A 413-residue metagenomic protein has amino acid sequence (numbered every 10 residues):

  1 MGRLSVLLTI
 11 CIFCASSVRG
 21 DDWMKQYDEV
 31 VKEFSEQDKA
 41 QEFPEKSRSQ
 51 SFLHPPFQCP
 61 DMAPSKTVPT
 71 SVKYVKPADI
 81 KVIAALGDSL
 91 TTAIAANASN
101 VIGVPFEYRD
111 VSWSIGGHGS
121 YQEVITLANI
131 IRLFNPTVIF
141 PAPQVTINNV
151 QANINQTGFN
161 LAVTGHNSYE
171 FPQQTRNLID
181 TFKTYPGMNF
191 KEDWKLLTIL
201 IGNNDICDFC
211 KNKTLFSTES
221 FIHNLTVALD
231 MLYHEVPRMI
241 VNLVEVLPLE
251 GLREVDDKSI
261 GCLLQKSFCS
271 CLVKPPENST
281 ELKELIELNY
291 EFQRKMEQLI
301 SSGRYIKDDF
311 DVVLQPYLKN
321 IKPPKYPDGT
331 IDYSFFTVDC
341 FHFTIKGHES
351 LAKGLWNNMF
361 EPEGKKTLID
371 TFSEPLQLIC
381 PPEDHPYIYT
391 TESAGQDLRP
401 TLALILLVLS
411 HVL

Functional and structural regions predicted by a protein language model:
G2-K81, D193, G261-C262, S267-L413: Conserved catalytic region of serine esterases and O-acyltransferases that act on ester linkages in lipids
V82-L86, L197: Conserved beta-strand elements of the Class I
S89-A93, V145-N148, V163-S168, G202-D208 (+4 more regions): Solvent-exposed loop/turn segments at secondary-structure junctions within structured extracellular/periplasmic domains
N97-G119, D208-T214, D257-L282, Y333: A solvent-exposed, charged loop/short amphipathic helix patch at secondary-structure junctions
N100-T226, D230, P248: Conserved SGNH/GDSL esterase-like catalytic core that processes O-acyl groups on lipids and polysaccharides
E123-T137, V227-I240, L285-L314: A structural motif corresponding to the C-terminal end of an alpha-helix and its immediate exit/capping segment
V138-A152, L243, K307-D309, T367-T371: Surface-exposed patches in mature extracellular/periplasmic domains of secreted proteins
N242-C262: Active-site cradle of extracellular carbohydrate-active enzymes
